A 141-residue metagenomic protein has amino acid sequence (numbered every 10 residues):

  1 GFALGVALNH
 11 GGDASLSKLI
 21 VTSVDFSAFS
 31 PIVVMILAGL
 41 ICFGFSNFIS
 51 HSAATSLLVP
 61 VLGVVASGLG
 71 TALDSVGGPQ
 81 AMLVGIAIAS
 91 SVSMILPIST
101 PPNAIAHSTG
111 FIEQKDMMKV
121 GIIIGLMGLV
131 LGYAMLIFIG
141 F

Functional and structural regions predicted by a protein language model:
G1-A3, M35-L37, S56-L62, G85: Hydrophobic mid-bilayer segments of alpha-helices in multi-pass membrane transport proteins, especially secondary
G1-L16, I32-F48: Core transmembrane alpha-helical segments of multi-pass membrane transporters/permeases
G1-L8, P60-G68, V120, I124-G125 (+1 more regions): Small-residue-rich segments of transmembrane alpha-helices in multi-pass membrane proteins, especially helix faces
L8, I41, F45, I49 (+4 more regions): Alpha-helical membrane-inserting segments
G12-S30, T71: Membrane-interface interhelical connector segments
L16-V21, A53-S67, L83, P97-F111 (+1 more regions): Re-entrant/interfacial helical elements at transmembrane boundaries that shape and gate the permeation pathway
P31-G44, G70-I95: Alpha-helical transmembrane segments of multi-pass membrane proteins
A87-F141: Juxtamembrane and boundary regions of transmembrane helices in multi-pass small-molecule transporters and channels
